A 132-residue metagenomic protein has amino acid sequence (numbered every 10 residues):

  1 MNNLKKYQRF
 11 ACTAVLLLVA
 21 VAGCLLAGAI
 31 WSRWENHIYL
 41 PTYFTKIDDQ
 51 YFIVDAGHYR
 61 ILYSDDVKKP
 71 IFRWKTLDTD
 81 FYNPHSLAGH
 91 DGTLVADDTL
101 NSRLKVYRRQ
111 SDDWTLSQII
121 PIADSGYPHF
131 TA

Functional and structural regions predicted by a protein language model:
N2-A20: N-terminal Sec-pathway targeting helices
V21-E35: Membrane-interface motif at the C-terminal end of an N-terminal transmembrane signal
W31-R33, I71-D80, W114-T131: Surface-exposed loop and turn segments in beta-propeller and other repeat-based domains that flank or scaffold
R33-R60, H85: Beta-strand-rich domains and repeat architectures in extracellular enzymes and scaffolds, especially beta-propellers
P41, P84, P128-A132: Conserved positions at the start
D48-D49, D91-T93: Short coil/turn segments that connect the beta-strands within blades of beta-propeller domains
R60-L62, R103-V106: A short loop-to-beta-strand structural motif that recurs across blades of beta-propeller domains
D65-K68, R108-D112: Short loop/turn segments that connect beta-strands within beta-propeller blades
